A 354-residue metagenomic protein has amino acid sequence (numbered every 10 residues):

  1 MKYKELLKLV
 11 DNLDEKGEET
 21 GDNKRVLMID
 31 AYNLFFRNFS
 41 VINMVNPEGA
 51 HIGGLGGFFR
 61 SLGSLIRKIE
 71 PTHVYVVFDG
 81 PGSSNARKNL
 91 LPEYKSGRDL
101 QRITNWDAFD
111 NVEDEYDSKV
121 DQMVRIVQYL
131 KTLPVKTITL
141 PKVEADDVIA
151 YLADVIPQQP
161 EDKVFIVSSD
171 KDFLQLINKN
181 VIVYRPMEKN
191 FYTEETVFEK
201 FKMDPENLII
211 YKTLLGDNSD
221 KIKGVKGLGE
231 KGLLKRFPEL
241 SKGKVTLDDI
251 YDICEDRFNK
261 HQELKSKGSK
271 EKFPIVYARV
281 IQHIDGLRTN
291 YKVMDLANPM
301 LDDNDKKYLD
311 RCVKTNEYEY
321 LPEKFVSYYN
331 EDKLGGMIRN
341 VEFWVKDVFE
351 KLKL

Functional and structural regions predicted by a protein language model:
M1-D22, Q282-L287, K292-L354: Low-complexity, acidic/Ser/Thr- and charged residue-rich accessory regions of DNA metabolism proteins
K2-L13, G17-K163, V167, F173-F191 (+2 more regions): Noncatalytic, basic helical substrate-engagement surface that gates or grips nucleic-acid strands
L27, V167, T213, G224-G227: Short conserved micro-motifs on helix faces and helix-strand junctions that flank and scaffold key functional residues
Q128, T196, S327: Surface-exposed charge patches
K171-D172, K231: Acidic, divalent-metal-coordinating active-site segment for phosphoryl/phosphodiester hydrolysis, typified by short
F191-F201: Short, charged, surface-exposed secondary-structure boundary motifs
D204-N207, L215-M294, N298-D303, F325-V326 (+1 more regions): Accessory alpha-helical DNA-binding modules that contact the DNA backbone or grooves
